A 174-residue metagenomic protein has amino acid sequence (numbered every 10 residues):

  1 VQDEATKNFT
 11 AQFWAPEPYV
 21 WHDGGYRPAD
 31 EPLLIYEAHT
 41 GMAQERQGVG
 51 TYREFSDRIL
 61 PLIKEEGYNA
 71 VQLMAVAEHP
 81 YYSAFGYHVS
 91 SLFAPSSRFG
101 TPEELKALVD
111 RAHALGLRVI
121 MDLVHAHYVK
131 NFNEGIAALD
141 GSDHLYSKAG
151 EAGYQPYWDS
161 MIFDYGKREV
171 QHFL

Functional and structural regions predicted by a protein language model:
V1-E37, M42-Q47, E54: The feature marks proteins involved in alpha-glucan
Y26-A29, H39-L174: Substrate-binding/active-site clefts of carbohydrate-active enzymes
